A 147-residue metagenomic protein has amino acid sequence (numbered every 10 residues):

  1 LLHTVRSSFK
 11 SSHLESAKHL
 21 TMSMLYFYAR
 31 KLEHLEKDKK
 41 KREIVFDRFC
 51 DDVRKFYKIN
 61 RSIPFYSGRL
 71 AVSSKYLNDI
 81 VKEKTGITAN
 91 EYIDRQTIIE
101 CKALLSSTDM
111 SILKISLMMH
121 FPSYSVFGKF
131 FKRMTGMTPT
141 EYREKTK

Functional and structural regions predicted by a protein language model:
L2-S11, L25-L35, C50-S62, I80-T85 (+3 more regions): Basic, amphipathic alpha-helical hairpins
S7-H19, K40: All-alpha amphipathic helical-bundle segments outside canonical DNA-binding/catalytic cores that form hydrophobic
L20, K41-F49, T85, I93-T97: N-terminal positioning helix adjacent to the helix-turn-helix/winged-helix DNA-binding module
L35-R42, I63-F65: Short acidic alpha-helical/loop segments enriched in Asp/Glu that coordinate divalent cations
F65-V72, L77, V81, I115-P122 (+2 more regions): Append "Primarily bacterial transcriptional regulators
E83-G128, E144-K147: Terminal helix-turn-helix DNA-binding modules in bacterial transcription factors
